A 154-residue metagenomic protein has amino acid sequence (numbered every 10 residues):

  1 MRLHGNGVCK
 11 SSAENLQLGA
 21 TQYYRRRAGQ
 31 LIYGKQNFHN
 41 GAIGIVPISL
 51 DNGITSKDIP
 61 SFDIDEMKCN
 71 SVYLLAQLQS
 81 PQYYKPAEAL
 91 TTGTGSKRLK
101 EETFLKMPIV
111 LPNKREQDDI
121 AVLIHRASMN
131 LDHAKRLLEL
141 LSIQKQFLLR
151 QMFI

Functional and structural regions predicted by a protein language model:
M1-L111: DNA target-recognition domains and sequence-specific DNA-contacting regions of bacterial/archaeal
V110-I154: Amphipathic alpha-helical coiled-coil/heptad-repeat segments
